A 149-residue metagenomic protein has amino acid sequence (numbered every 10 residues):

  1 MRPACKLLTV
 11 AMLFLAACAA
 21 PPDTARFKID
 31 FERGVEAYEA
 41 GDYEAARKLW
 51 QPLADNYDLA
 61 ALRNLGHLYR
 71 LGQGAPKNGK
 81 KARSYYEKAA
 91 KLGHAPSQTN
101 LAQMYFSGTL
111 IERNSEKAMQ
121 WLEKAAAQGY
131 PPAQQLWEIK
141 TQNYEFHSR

Functional and structural regions predicted by a protein language model:
A25, Y38-G41, N56-D58, L71-Q73 (+6 more regions): Short helix-capping/linker turns of helical repeat alpha-solenoids
R26-A45, L49-N56: Alpha-helical segment of the N-proximal tetratricopeptide repeat
D30-A37, P52, N64-L71, N100-S107 (+1 more regions): Hydrophobic face of amphipathic alpha-helices that form TPR/SEL1-like repeat modules and related alpha-solenoid
